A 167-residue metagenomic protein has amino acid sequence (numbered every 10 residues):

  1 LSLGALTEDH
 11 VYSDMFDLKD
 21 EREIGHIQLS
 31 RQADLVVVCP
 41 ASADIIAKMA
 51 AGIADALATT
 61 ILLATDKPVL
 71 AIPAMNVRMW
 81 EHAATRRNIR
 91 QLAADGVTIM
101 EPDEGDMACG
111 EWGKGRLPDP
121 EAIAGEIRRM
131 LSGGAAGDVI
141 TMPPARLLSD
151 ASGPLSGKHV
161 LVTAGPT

Functional and structural regions predicted by a protein language model:
L1-V69, V77-T167: A cross-family phosphate/adenosyl-ligand binding-site feature
P73: His/acidic metal-ligating clusters that form di-metal
